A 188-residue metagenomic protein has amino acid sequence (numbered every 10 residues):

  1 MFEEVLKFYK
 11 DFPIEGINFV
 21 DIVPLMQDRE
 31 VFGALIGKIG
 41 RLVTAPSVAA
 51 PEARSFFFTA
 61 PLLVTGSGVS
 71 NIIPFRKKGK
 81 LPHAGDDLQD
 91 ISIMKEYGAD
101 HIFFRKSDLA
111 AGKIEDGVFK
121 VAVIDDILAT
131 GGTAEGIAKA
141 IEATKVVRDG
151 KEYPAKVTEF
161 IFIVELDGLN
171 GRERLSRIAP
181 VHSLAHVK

Functional and structural regions predicted by a protein language model:
M1-K188: PRPP-associated nucleotide enzymes
